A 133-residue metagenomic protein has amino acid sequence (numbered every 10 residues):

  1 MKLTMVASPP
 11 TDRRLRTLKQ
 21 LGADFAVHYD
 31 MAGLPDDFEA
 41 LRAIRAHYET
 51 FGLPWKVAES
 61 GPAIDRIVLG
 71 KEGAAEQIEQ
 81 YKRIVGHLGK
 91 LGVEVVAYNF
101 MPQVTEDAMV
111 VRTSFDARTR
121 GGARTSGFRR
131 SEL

Functional and structural regions predicted by a protein language model:
M1, L53-V68: N-terminal small/glycine-rich loop or linker at the start of catalytic domains across soluble metabolic enzymes
M1-S8, I44-E49, A63: Mobile, glycine- and charge-enriched loop segments and immediately flanking short secondary-structure elements within
A7-Q20, D37-I44, E76-H87: Short, acidic/polar
P9-T11, A32, G61-P62, F100-V104: Active-site-proximal loop/turn and secondary-structure-junction residues that shape catalytic pockets, frequently
L21-F25, G92-V93: Glycine-enriched alpha-helix->loop->beta-strand junction motifs that scaffold or abut catalytic
A26-V27, A97: Conserved beta-strand positions in the central sheet of alpha/beta enzyme cores
Y29-A43, V104: Glycine-rich, proline-tolerant flexible connector loops at the mouths of alpha/beta enzymes
I67-L133: Active-site acidic/histidine proton-transfer and metal-coordination neighborhood in alpha/beta enzyme cores
